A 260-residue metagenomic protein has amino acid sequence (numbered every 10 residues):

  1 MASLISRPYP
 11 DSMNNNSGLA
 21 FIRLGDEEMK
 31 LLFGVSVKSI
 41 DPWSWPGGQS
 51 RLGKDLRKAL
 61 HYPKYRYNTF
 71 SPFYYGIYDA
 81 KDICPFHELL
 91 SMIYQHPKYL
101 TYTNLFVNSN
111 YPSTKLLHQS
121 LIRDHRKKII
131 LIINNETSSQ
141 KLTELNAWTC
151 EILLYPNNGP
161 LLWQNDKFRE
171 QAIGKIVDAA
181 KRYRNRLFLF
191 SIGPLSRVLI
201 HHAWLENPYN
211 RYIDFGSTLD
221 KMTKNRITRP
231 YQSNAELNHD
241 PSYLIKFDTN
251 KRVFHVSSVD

Functional and structural regions predicted by a protein language model:
M1-A147: Electropositive, gly/pro-rich neighborhoods at or near active sites that engage anionic ligands
I22, L153-P156, F215: Hydrophobic residues at beta-strand termini and immediately following loops that shape nucleotide-binding pockets
D82, N157-G159, L219: Residue-level detector of flexible, active-site-proximal loop/helix-junction positions within diverse enzyme catalytic
I129, R186-L187: Structural motif
T137-S139, N157-P160, L195-S196: Short, catalytically relevant binding-site loops at active-site mouths
W148-R186: A mid-sequence, solvent-exposed acidic-amphipathic segment
F190-G193: Glycine-rich beta-strand-to-loop/alpha-helix junction loops that act as flexible
L195-D260: C-terminal functional extensions of proteins
